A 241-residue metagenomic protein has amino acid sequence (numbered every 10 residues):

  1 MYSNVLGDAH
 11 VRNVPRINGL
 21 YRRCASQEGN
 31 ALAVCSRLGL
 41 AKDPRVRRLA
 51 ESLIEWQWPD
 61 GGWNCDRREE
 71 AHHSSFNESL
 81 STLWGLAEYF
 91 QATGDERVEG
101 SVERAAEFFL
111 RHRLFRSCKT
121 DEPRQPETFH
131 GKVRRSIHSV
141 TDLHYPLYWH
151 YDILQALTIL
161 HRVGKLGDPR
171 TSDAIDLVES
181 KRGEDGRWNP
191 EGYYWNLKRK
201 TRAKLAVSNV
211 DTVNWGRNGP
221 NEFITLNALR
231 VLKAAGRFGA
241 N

Functional and structural regions predicted by a protein language model:
H10-R48, P59-D173, P190-A240: An alpha-helical repeat/solenoid feature that recognizes helix-turn-helix modules
E179-E184, N189-Y194: Catalytic-face loop-and-helix region of soluble metabolic enzyme cores
